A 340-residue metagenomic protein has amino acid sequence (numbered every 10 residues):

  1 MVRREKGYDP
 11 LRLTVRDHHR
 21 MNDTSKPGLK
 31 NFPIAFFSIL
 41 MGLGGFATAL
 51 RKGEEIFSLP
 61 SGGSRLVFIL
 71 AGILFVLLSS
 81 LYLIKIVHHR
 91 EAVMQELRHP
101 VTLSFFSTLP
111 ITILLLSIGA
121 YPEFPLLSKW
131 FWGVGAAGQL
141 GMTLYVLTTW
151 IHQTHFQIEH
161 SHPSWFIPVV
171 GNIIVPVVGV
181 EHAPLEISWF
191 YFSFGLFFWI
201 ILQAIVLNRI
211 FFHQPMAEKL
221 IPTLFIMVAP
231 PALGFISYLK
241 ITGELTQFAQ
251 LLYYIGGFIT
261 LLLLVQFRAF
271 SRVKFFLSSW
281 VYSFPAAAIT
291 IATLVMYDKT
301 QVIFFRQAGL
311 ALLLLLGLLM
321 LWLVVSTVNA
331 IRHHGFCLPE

Functional and structural regions predicted by a protein language model:
V2-R4, P10-L29: Short, Lys/Arg-rich, polar N-terminal cytosolic tail immediately upstream of the first transmembrane signal-anchor
N22-T48, S64, F68, R90-L115 (+7 more regions): Juxtamembrane helix-loop boundaries in multi-pass membrane proteins
L50-S64, I118-K129, V175-W189, S237-F248 (+1 more regions): Helix-coil boundary and interhelical linker segments in multi-pass alpha-helical membrane proteins
L66-S79, L126-L140, E186-W199, Q247-F258 (+1 more regions): Structural signature of hydrophobic alpha-helical transmembrane segments
S79-L81, G256-L263, Y282-E340: C-terminal functional regions that serve as terminal interaction/effector modules
Y145-V146, V177, I201-I210, L233-K240 (+1 more regions): Alpha-helical transmembrane segments in multipass membrane proteins, preferentially the mid-helix core
F194-Y253: Aromatic-anchored, glycine/proline-accented short structural segments that stabilize local strand-turns or short
